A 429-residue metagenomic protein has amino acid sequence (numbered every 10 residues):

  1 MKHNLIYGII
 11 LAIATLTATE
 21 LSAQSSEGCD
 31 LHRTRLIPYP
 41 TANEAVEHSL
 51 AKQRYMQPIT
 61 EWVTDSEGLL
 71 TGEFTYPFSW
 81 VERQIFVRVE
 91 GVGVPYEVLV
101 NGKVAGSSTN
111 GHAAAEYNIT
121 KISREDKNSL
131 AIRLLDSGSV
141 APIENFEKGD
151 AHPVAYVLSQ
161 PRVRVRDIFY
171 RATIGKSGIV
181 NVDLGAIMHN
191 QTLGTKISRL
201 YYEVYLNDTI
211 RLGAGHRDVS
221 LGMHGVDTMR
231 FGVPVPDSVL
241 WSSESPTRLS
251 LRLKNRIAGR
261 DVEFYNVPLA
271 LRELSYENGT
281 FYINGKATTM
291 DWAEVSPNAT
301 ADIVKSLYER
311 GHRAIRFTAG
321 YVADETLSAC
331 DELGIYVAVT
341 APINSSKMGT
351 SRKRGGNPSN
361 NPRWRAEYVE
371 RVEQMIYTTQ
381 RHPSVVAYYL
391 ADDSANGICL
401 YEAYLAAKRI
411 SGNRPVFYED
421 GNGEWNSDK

Functional and structural regions predicted by a protein language model:
M1-S25: Bacterial Sec-dependent N-terminal signal peptides
S25-V46, L50, D65-D167, Q191 (+1 more regions): Accessory beta-strand-rich segments of carbohydrate-active enzymes
T41-Q53, I168-F169, R248-E309, S328: N-terminal carbohydrate-binding accessory modules
S66, S137, D208-T209, D227-T228 (+2 more regions): Coil residues (strongly favoring Ser/Thr
V98-V100, I179-S220, D227-F231, L251: Beta-strand-rich binding/interaction modules
Y117-K121, R230-P246: Signal that preferentially marks extracellular ectodomain short beta-strand elements of beta-sandwich modules
R133-V140, V235-D237, R252-A258: Enriched for extracellular/lumenal, surface-exposed ectodomains of secreted and cell-surface proteins
D302, A314-K429: Substrate-binding/catalytic cleft of secreted carbohydrate-active enzymes, primarily glycoside hydrolases
